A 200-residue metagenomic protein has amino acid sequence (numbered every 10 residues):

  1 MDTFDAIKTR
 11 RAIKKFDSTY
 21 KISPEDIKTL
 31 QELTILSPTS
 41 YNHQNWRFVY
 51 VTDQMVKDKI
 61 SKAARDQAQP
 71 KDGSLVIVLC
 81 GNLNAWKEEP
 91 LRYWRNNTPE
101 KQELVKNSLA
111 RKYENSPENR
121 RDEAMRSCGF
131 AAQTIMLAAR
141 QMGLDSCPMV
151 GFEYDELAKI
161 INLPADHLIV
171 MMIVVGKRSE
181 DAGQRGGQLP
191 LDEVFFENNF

Functional and structural regions predicted by a protein language model:
M1-F200: Acidic, surface-exposed loops and disordered segments
